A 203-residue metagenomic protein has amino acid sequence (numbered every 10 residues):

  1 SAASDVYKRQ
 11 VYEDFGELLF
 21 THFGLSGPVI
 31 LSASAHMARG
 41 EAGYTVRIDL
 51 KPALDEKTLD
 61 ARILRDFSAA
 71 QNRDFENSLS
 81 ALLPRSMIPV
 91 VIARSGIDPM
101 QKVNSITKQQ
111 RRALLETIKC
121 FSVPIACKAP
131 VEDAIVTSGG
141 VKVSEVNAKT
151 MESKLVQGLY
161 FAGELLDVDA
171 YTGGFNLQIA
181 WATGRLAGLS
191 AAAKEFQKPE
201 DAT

Functional and structural regions predicted by a protein language model:
S4-S105: An anion/pyrophosphate-binding glycine-rich loop and adjacent beta-alpha core in soluble alpha-beta enzymes
S26-V29, V141-K142, L165, T172-N176: Gly/Ser/Thr-rich beta-alpha loop segments that engage phosphate groups in nucleotides
I30-L31, R112-L115, K119, W181-L189: Predominant activation on well-ordered alpha-helical scaffold segments within soluble catalytic domains
T45, F75-A81, M87, A126-C127 (+4 more regions): Domain-scale detector for complete catalytic domains at protein termini or as standalone homologs
P89-D169: A glycine-rich dinucleotide-binding beta-alpha-beta segment and adjacent secondary-structure elements that constitute
V168-F196: A conserved FAD-binding loop/helix module that cradles the flavin
